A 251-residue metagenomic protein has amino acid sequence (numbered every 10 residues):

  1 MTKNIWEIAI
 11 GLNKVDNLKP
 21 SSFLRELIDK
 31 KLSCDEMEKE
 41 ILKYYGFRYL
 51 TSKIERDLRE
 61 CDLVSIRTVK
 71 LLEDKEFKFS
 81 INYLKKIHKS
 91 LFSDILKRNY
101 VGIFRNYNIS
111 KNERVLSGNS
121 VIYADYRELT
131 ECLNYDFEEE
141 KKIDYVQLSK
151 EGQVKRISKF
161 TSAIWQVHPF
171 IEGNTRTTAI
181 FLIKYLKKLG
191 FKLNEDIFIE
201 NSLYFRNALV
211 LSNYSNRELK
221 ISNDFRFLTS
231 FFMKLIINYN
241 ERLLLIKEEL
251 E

Functional and structural regions predicted by a protein language model:
M1-E251: FIC/Doc superfamily catalytic core
